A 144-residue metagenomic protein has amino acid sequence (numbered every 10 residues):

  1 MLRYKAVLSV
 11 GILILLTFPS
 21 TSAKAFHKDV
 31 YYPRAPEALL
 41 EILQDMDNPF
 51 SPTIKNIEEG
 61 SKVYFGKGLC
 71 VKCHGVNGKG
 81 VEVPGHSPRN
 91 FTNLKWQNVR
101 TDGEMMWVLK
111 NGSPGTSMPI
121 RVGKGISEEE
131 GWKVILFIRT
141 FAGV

Functional and structural regions predicted by a protein language model:
M1-D45: N-terminal export/targeting leaders of redox proteins
K24-Y31, G85-N90, V108-F141: Axial heme c-ligation environment in periplasmic c-type cytochrome domains
Y32-F65: Electrostatic cytochrome c docking/interface patches
S51, H74, T92, P119-V122: Residue-level detector of conserved, well-ordered beta-strand and adjacent loop positions that form binding/recognition
K55, E59, R100-E104, E129-K133: Extracytoplasmic/secreted proteins, especially bacterial periplasmic and envelope-associated proteins
K62-S87, P114-T116, I120, T140-V144: Periplasmic/extracellular electron-transfer cofactor-ligation site, primarily the c-type cytochrome heme-c attachment
G75-K110: Gly/Gly-Pro-rich "capping" loops immediately C-terminal to redox-active cysteine motifs in periplasmic/lumenal
